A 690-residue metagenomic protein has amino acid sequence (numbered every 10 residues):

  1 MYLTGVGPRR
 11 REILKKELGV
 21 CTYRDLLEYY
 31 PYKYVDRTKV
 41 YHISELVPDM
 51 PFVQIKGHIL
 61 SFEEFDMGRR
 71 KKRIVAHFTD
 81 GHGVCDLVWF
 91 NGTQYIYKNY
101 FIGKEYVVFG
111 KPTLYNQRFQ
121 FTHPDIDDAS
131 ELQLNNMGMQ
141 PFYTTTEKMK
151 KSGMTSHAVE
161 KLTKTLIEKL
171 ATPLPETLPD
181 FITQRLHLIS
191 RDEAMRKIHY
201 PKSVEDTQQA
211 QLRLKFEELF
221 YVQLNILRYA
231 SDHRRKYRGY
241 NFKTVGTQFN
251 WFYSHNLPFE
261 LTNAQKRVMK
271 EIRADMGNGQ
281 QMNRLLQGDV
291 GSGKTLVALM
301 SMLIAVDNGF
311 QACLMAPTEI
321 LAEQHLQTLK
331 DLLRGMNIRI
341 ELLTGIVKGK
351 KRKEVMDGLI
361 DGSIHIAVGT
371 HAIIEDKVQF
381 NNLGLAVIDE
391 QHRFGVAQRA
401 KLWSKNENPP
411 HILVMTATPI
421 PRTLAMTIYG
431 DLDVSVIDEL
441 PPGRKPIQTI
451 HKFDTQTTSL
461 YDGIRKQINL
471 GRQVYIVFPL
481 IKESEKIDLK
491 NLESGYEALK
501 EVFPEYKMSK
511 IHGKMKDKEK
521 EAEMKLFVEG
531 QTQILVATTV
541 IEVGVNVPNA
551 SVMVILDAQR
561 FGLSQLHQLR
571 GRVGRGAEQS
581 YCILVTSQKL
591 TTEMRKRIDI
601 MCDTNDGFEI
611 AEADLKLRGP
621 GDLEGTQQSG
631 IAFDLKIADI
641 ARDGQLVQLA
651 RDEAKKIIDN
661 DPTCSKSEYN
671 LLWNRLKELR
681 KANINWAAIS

Functional and structural regions predicted by a protein language model:
M1-L18: Helix-hairpin-helix
R9-I13, Y240-L286: Conserved pre-motif I regulatory segment
Y29-I59: OB-fold nucleic-acid-binding modules
H58, K111-P112, N225, A558 (+1 more regions): Short, surface-exposed secondary-structure boundary micro-motifs
F65-N256: Upstream accessory/linker segments immediately N-terminal to the RecA-like ATPase cores of bacterial MutS and a subset
R267-K270, Q281-D599, T663: Inter-lobe coupling/hinge segments of SF2-like helicase ATPases
E505, M524-I534, I541-P548, M553-L556 (+4 more regions): Accessory helical-bundle/CTD segments and flexible terminal tails appended to RecA-like ATPase motors
